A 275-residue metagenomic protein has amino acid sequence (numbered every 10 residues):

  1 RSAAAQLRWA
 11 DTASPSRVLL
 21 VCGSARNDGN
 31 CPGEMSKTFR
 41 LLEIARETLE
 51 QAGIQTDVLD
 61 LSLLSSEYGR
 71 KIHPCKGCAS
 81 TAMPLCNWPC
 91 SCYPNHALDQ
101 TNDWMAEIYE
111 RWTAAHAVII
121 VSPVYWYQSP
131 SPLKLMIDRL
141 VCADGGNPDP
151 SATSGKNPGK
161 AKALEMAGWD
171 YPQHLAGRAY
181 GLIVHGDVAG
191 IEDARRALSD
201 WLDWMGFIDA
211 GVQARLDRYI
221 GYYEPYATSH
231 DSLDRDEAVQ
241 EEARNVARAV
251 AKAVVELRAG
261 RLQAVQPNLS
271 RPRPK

Functional and structural regions predicted by a protein language model:
R1-A152, H230-K275: N-terminal beta1-alpha1-beta2 submodule of the flavodoxin-like/Rossmannoid cofactor-binding fold
L20-S24, R218-Y223: Short loop/turn segments at strand-loop or loop-helix junctions that form parts of catalytic or ligand-binding pockets
G53-D60, I208-D217: Short beta-strand elements in bilobed, periplasmic/extracellular small-molecule ligand-binding domains
K71-I72, R195, Y222-P225, R261: Surface-exposed beta-strand edges and their flanking turn/coil or helix-capping segments
A106-Y109, A167, Y223: N-proximal short alpha-helices
S131-P132, P148-R215: Short, glycine-/small-residue-rich phosphate/pyrophosphate-handling segment
Y219-L233: Short helix/strand-capping connector loops at secondary-structure junctions
